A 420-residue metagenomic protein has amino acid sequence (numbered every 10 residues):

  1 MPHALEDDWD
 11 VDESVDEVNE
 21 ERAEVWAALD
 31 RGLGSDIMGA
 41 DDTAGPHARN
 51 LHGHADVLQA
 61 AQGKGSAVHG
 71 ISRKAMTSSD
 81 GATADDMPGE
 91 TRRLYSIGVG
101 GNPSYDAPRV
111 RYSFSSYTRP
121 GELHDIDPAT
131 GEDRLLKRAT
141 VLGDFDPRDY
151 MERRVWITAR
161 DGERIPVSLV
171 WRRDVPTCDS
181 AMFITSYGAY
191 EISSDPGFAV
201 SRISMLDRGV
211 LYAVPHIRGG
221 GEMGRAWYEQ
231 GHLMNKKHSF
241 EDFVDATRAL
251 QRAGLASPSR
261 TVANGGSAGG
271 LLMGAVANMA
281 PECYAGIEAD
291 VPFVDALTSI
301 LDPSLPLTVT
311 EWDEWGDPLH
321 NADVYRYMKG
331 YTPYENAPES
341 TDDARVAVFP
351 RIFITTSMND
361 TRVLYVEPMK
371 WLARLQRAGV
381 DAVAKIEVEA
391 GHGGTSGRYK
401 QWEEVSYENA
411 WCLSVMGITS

Functional and structural regions predicted by a protein language model:
M1-G34, G39-D41, H47-C178, I192 (+3 more regions): Non-catalytic accessory segments flanking enzyme active sites
D7, E24, D36, L169 (+5 more regions): Short, low-complexity intrinsically disordered segments
E20-A27, R31, A129, A181 (+3 more regions): Polar/charged alpha-helical tracts
T91-R93, P120, E152, P166 (+8 more regions): Proline-rich low-complexity regions
S113, S186, D290: Conserved residues at the C-terminal ends of beta-strands
P128-E132, K137-S267, L301, A390 (+1 more regions): Cap/lid segment of the alpha/beta-hydrolase catalytic domain
V214-S420: Active-site-proximal cap/loop segments of hydrolase catalytic domains
